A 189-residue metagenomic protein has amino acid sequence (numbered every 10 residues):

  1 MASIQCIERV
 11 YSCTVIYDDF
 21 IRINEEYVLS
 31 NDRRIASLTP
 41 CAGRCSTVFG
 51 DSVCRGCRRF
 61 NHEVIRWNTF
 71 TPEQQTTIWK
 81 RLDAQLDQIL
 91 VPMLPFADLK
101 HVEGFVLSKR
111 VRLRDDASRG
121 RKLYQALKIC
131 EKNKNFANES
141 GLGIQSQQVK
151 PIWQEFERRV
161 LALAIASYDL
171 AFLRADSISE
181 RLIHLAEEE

Functional and structural regions predicted by a protein language model:
M1-A2, C6, S118, L182-L185: Extended hydrophobic/Leu-rich segments
A2-P95: N-terminal cysteine/histidine-rich coordination modules
Q5, L86, L127, R174 (+1 more regions): Generic low-complexity, intrinsically disordered sequence content enriched in small uncharged/hydrophobic residues
E8-V10, E25-E26, E63, E73 (+6 more regions): Glutamate identity and glutamate-enriched acidic tracts
T14, F20-I23, S30, F70 (+5 more regions): Generic signature of intrinsically disordered, low-complexity segments enriched in small/polar residues
A42, T76-D83, K100-E103, L107 (+6 more regions): Generic detector of well-ordered alpha-helical segments enriched in charged/polar residues, highlighting helical
V91-V149: Short flanking/linker segments adjacent to small metal-binding domains or redox-active Cys/His motifs
N135-E189: C-terminal, charged low-complexity interaction regions
